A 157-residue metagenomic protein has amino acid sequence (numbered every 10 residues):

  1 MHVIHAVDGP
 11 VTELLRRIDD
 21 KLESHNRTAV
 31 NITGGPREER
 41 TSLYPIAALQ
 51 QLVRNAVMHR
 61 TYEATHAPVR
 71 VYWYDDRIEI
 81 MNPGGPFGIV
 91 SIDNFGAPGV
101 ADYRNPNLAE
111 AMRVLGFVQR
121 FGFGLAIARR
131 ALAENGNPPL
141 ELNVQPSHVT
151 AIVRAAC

Functional and structural regions predicted by a protein language model:
M1-R17, V30, Y44-C157: Conserved beta-strand-loop-beta-strand hairpin that lines the nucleotide-binding pocket of ATP/GTP-utilizing enzymes
D20, S24-R27: ATP-dependent phospho-/nucleotidyl transfer catalytic cores
T28-T41: Short helix/loop segment immediately N-terminal to the Walker
